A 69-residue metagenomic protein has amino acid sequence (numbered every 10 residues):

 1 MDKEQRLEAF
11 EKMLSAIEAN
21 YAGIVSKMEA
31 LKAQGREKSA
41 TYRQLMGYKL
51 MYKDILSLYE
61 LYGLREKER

Functional and structural regions predicted by a protein language model:
M1-R69: Extended, charge-rich alpha-helical interface modules
